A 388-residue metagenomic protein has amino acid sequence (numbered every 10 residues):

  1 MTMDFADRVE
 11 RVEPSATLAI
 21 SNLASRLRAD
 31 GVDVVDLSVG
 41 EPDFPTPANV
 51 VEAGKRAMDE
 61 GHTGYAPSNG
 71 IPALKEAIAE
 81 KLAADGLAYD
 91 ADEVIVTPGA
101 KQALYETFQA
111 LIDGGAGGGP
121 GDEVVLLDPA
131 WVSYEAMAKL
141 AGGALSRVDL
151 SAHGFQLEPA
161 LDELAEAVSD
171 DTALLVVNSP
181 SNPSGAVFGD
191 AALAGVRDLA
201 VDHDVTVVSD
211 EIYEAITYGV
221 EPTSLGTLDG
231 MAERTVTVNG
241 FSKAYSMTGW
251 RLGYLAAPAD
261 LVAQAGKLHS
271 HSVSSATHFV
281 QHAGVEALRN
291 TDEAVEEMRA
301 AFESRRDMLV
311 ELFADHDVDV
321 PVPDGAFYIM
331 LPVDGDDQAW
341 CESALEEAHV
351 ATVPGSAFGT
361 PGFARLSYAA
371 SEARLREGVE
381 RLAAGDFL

Functional and structural regions predicted by a protein language model:
T2, E13-S15, I20, L27-V34 (+4 more regions): PLP-dependent class I/II
T2-R8: Short, contiguous pre-domain boundary segments
R8, P14-A16, D59: N-terminal helix-turn-helix DNA-binding module of bacterial transcription factors
V39-P42, R56-L74: A glycine-/small-polar-enriched, mobile loop at the entrance of the PLP active site in fold-type I
P47-K55: Glycine-rich loop at the start of a catalytic domain that most often binds anionic cofactors/ligands
